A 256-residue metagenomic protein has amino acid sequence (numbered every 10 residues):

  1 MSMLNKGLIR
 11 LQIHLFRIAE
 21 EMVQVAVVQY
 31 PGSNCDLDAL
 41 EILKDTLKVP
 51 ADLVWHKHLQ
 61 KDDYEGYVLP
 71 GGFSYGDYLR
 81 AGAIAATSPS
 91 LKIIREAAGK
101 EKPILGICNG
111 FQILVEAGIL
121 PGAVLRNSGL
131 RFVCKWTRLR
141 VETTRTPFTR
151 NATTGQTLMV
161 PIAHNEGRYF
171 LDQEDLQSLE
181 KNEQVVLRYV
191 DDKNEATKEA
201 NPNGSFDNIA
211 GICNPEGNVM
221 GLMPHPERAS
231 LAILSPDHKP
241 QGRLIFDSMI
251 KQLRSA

Functional and structural regions predicted by a protein language model:
M1-G106, L114-P121, L125-V133, R140 (+2 more regions): N-terminal beta1-alpha1 cap of cysteine-dependent amidohydrolase-like domains
V23-L37, C108, L171-L187: Short, charge-rich amphipathic segments
H58, R95-G99, N127-A256: Amide-donor transfer/coupling interface in amidating biosynthetic enzymes
V68-P70, G106-I107, P161-A163, M223: Short beta-strand segments
G72-F73, G110, N165, P226: Active-site metal-binding loops of divalent metal-dependent hydrolases
G110-F111, R145: Short, flexible active-site-adjacent loop segments at beta-strand->alpha-helix junctions, enriched in small/polar
